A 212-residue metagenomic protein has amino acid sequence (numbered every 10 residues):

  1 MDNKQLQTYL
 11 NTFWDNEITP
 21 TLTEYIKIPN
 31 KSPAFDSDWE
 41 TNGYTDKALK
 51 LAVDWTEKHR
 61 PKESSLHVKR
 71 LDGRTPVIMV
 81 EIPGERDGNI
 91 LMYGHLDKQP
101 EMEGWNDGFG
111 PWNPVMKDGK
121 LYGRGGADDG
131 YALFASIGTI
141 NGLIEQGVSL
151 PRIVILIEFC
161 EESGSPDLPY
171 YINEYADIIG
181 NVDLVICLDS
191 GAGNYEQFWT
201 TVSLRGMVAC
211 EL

Functional and structural regions predicted by a protein language model:
D2-M102: N-terminal helical capping/dimerization or prosegment-like subdomains of hydrolases acting on amide or phosphate bonds
S65-H67, N113, V154, L184: Conserved beta-strand segments of alpha/beta enzyme cores
R70-R74, G164, L204: A short catalytic or substrate-binding loop motif that flags glycine-/basic-rich loops and adjacent residues that bind
V77, R152, M207-A209: Broad gene-expression machinery/nucleic-acid interaction feature
D87-I157: Active-site metal-coordination/substrate-binding segment of hydrolases, especially metallo-dependent peptidases
G110, T201-E211: Flexible glycine-/small-residue-enriched beta->alpha junction loops that bind anionic phosphate/pyrophosphate groups
A127-S203: Acidic/histidine-rich catalytic neighborhood of metal-dependent amide-processing enzymes
